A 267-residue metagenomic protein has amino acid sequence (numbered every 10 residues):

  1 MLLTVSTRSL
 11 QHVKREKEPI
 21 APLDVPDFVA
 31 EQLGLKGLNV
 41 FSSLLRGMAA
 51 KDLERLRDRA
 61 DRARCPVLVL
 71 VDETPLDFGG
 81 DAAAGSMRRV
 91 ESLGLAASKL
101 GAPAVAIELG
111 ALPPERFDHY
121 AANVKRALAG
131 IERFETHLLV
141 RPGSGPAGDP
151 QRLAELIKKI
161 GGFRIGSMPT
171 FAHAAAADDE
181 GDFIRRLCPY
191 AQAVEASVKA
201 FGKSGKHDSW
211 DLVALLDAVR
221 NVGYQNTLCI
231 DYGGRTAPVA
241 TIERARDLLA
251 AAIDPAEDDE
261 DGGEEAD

Functional and structural regions predicted by a protein language model:
M1-P22: Boundary/entry segment of secreted carbohydrate-active catalytic domains
M1-R8, K36-V40, V67-D72, V105-I107 (+4 more regions): Hydrophobic faces of well-ordered beta-strands that scaffold small-molecule active sites in alpha/beta enzyme cores
V5, V29, A60, A97 (+5 more regions): Conserved, mostly hydrophobic/aromatic
R15-E18, V40-E54, P75-G85, A111-D118 (+4 more regions): Acidic-and-aromatic substrate-binding clefts and catalytic sites of carbohydrate-active enzymes
R15-Q32, A82-L95, A176-R186, L212: Short, acidic/polar
A21-S43, L100-G101: Catalytic domains of carbohydrate-active enzymes, especially glycoside hydrolases
E31, G37-L38, R126-D217: Acidic/histidine-rich catalytic cores of soluble enzymes
R59-P169, A176, L248, A252 (+1 more regions): Active-site acidic/histidine proton-transfer and metal-coordination neighborhood in alpha/beta enzyme cores
